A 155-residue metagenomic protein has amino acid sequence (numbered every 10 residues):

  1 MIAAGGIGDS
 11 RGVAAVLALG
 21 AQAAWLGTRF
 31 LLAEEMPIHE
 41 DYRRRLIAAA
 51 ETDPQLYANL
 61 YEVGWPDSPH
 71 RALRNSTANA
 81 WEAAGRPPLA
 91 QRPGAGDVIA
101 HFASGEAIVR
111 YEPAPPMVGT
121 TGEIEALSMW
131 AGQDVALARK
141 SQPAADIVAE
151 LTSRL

Functional and structural regions predicted by a protein language model:
I2, G8-L155: Conserved active-site-proximal phosphate/metal-binding subdomains
